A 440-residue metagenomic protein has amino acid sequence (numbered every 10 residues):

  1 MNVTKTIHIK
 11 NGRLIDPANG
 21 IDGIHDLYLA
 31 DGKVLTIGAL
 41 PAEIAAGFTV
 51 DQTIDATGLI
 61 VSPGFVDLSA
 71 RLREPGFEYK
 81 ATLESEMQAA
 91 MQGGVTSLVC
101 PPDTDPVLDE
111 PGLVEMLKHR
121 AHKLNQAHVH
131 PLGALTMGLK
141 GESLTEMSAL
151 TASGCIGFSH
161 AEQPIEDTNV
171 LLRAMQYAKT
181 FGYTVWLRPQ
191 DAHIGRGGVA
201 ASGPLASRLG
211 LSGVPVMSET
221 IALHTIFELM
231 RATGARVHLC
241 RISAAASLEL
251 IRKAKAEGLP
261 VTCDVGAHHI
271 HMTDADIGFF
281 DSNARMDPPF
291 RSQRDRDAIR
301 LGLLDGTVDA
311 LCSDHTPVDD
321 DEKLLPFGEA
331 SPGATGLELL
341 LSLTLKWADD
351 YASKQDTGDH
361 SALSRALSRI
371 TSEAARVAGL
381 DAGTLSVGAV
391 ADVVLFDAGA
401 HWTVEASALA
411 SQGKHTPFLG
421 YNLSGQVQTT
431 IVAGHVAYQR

Functional and structural regions predicted by a protein language model:
M1-G47: N-terminal metal-binding scaffold of metallo-dependent hydrolase/deaminase domains
G12, L27, G32, G58 (+15 more regions): Divalent metal-coordination and catalytic microenvironments
G47, A56-A121: Metal-associated gating/positioning segment near the N- to mid-region
L68-A81, H130-S143, S212-G213: Active-site mouth loops of central-metabolism enzymes
P111-H128, Q176-L187, L339, L343: Alpha-helix-loop-beta-strand connector modules within alpha/beta enzyme cores
E142-L311, Q355: Histidine/acidic residue-rich metal-binding segments in metalloenzymes
R208-R236, N283, L304, A310-L311 (+1 more regions): His/Asp/Glu-enriched, well-ordered alpha-helical/loop segment that forms or immediately abuts the divalent-metal
P326-E329, V390-R440: C-terminal cap of metal-dependent C-N hydrolases
